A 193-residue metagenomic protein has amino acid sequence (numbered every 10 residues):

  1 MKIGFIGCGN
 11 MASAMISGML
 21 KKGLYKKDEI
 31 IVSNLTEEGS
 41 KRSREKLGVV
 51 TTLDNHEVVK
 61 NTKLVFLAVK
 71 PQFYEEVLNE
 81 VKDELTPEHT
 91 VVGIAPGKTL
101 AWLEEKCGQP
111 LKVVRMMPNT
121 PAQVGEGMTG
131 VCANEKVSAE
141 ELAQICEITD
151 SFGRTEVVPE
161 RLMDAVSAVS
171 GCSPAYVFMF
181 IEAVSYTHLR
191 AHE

Functional and structural regions predicted by a protein language model:
M1, D28, V49, H89 (+2 more regions): A structural micro-motif
M1-K46, T51-L53, E126: NAD(P)+-binding Rossmann beta1-loop-alpha1 motif at the extreme N-terminus of oxidoreductases
S13, S17, K21, E45 (+4 more regions): Short, well-ordered alpha-helices that flank and scaffold nucleotide-derived cofactor binding pockets
E37, K46-L47, N55-K60, L64-V131 (+1 more regions): Rossmann-like NAD(P)(H) cofactor-binding subdomain of soluble oxidoreductases
A122-G125, S151-A175: Conserved Rossmann-fold dehydrogenase catalytic segment
K136-E141: Short helix-loop capping/hinge motifs at secondary-structure junctions, enriched in acidic/polar residues
V177-Y186: N-terminal glycine-/lysine-enriched basic segments
T187-E193: Conserved small/polar residues in nucleotide/adenosyl-binding loops
